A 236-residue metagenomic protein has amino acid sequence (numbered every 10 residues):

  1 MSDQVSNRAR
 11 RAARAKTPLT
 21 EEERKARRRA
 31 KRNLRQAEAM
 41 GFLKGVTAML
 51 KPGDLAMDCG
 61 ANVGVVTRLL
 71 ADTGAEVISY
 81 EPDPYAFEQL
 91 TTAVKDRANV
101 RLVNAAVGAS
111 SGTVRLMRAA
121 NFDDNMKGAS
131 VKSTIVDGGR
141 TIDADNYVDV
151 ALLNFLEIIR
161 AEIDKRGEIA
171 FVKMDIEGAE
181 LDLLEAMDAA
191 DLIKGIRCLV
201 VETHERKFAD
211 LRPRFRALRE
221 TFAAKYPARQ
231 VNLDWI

Functional and structural regions predicted by a protein language model:
S2-I236: Phosphate/nucleotide-binding beta-alpha loop and adjacent structural elements of enzyme active sites
